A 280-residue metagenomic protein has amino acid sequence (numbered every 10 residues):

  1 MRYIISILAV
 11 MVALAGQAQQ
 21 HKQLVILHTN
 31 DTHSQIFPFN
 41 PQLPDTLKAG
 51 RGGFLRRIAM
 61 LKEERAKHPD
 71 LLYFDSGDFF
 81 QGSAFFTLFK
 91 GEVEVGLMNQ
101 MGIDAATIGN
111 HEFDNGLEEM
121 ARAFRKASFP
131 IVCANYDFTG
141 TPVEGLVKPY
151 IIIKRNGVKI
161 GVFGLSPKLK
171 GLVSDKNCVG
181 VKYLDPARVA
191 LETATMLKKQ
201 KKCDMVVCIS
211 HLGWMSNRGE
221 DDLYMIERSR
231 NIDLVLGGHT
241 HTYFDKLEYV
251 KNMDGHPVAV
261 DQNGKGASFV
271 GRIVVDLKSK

Functional and structural regions predicted by a protein language model:
M1-H21: Bacterial Sec-dependent N-terminal signal peptides
Q19-K280: Acidic, metal/ion-coordinating pockets
